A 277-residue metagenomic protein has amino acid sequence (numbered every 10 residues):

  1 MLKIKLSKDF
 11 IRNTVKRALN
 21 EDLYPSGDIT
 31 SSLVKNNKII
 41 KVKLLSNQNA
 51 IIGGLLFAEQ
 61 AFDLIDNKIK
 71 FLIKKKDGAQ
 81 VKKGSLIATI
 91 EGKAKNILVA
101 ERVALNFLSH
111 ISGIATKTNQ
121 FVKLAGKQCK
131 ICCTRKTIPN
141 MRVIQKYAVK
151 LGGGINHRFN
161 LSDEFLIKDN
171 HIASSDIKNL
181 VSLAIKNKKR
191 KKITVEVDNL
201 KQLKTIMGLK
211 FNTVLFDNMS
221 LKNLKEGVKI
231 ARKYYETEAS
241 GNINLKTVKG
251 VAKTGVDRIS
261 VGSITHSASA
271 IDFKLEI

Functional and structural regions predicted by a protein language model:
L2-L209, T213, K222-I230, Y234-A239 (+3 more regions): Acidic/glycine-rich phosphate/pyrophosphate-binding loops and surrounding catalytic core that coordinate Mg2+
F216: Active-site core of metal-dependent hydrolases
M219: Glycine/alanine-rich phosphate-binding loops at beta-alpha junctions
K274-I277: Active-site loop ensemble at the mouth of alpha/beta enzyme cores that anchors a bound cofactor
